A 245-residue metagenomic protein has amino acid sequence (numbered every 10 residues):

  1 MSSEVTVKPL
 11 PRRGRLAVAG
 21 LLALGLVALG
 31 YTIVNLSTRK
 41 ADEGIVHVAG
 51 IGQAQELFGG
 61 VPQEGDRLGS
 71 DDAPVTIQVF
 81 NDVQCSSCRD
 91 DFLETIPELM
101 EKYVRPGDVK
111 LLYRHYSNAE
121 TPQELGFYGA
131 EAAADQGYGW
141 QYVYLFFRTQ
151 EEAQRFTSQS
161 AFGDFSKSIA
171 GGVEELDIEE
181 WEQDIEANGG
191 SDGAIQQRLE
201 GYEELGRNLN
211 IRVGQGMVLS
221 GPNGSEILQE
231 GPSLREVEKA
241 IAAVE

Functional and structural regions predicted by a protein language model:
M1-T38, I45-V46, G171-E245: C-terminal cap of thioredoxin/glutaredoxin-like
E43-A49, V79-D82, P97-M100, W181-N188: A generic short-segment signal for beta-strand/edge and adjacent turn/coil regions
G44-Q63: Short extracytoplasmic/periplasmic juxtamembrane "stem" segments immediately C-terminal to an N-terminal membrane anchor
I51-L57, C85-R89, G190-I195: Short linear motifs at secondary-structure transitions and domain/linker junctions
F58-V75, Y103: A short beta-strand-turn-helix
Q63, T95-P97, E204: Alpha-helical scaffolding within the catalytic cores of extracellular/periplasmic polymer-degrading hydrolases
S70, V79, E230-G231: Conserved strand-loop elements at the edges of beta-sheets that form or border functional pockets
A73, Q78-Q84, R89-A170, L209: Structural alpha/beta surface segment adjacent to cysteine/selenocysteine redox centers across thiol/disulfide enzymes
